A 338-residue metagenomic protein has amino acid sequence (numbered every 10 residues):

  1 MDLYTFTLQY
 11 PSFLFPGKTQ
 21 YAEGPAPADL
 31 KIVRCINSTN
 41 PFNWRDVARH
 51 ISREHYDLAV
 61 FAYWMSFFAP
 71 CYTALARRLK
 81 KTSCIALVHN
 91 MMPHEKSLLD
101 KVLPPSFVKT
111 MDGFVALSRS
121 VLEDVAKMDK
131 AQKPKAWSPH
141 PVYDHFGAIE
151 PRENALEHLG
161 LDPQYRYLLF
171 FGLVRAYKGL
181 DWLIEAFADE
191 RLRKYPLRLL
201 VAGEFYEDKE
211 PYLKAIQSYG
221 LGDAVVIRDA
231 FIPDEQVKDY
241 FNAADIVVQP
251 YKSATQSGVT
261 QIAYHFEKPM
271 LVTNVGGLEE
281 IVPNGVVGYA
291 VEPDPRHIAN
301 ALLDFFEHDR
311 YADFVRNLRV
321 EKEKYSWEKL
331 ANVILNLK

Functional and structural regions predicted by a protein language model:
M1-R53, V121, K135, E207: N-terminal strand-loop element at the rim of the active site of nucleotide-sugar-dependent glycosyltransferases
S97, A126-K127, P141-H158, Y165 (+2 more regions): Acidic anion/phosphate-binding donor-loop and adjacent secondary structure in glycosyltransferase catalytic cores
K109-I149, N336: Donor nucleotide-sugar binding/catalytic pocket of nucleotide-sugar-dependent glycosyltransferases
L161-K178, I184-F187, L199-L200: Conserved donor-binding/catalytic core segment of Leloir-type glycosyltransferases
E210-K238: Nucleotide-activated donor-binding/catalytic signature segment of Leloir-type glycosyltransferases, i.e., the conserved
D239-T255, K268: Acidic donor-binding loop of glycosyltransferase active sites
Y264, P269-V272, V282: Short hydrophobic beta-strand element within catalytic cores of glycosyltransferases and related nucleotide-activated
N284-R296, L303-D309: Conserved acidic donor-binding segment of nucleotide-sugar-dependent glycosyltransferases
